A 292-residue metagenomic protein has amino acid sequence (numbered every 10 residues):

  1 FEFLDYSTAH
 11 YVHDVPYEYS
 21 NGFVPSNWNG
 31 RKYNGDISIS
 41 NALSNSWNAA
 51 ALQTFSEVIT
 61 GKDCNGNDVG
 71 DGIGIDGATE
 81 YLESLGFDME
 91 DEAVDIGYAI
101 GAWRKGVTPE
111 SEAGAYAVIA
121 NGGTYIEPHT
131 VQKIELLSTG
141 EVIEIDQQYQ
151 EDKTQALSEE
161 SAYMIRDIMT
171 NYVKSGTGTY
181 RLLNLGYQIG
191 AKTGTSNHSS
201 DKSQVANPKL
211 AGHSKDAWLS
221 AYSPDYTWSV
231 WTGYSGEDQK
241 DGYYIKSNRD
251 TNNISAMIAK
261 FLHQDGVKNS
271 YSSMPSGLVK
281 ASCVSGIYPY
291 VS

Functional and structural regions predicted by a protein language model:
F1: Active/ligand-binding-proximal structured segments within catalytic/core domains that scaffold catalytic residues
Y6-I75, S138-N171: Conserved catalytic neighborhood of penicillin-recognizing serine enzymes
S7-T8, N41, K105-S292: A penicillin-recognizing enzyme superfamily signal
H10, V15, I96-Y98, H129-Q132: Extracytoplasmic/periplasmic beta-strand context in beta-sandwich domains, especially the cupredoxin/COX2 CuA-binding
Y19, S46, L85-M89, G122 (+2 more regions): A short secondary-structure junction motif
F23-N27, I59-G114: Mid-domain, small-residue-enriched loop/turn segments at the edges of structured enzyme/sensor domains
N48-L52, T60-C64, A78, D88-D91 (+3 more regions): Intrinsically disordered or highly flexible coil/loop and linker segments, enriched in small and charged/polar residues
